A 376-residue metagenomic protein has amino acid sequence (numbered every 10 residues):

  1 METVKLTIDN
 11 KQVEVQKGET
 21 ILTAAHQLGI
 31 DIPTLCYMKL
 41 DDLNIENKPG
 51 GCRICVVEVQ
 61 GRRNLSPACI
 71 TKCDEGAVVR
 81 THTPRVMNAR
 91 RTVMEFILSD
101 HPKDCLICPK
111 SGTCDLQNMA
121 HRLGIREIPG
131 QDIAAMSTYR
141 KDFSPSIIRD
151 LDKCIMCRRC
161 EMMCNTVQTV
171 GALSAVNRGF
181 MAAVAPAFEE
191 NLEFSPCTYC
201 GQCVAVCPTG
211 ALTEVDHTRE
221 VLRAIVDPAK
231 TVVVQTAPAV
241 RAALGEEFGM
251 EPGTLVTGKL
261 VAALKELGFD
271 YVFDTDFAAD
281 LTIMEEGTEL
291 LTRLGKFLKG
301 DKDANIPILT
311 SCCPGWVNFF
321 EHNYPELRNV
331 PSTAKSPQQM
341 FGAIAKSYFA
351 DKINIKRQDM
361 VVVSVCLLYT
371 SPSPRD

Functional and structural regions predicted by a protein language model:
M1-K17: Generic start-of-chain signal for non-secretory N-termini
K11-Q12, A304-I308: Short active-site oxyanion
V13-E75: N-terminal cofactor/phosphate-binding cores enriched in small/glycine residues, especially glycine-rich loops such as
K39-D42, T282-G295, Q338-K356: Conserved phosphate-binding catalytic cores of ATP/NTP-utilizing and phosphoryl-transfer enzymes
R53-Y199, A205, L212-T231: Fe-S ferredoxin-like electron-transfer domains and their immediately adjacent linker/connector regions across
A185-D301, P325, N329-K335: Flanking helices and flexible, charged tails adjoining ferredoxin-like Fe-S electron-transfer domains in multi-subunit
V234-Q235, I308-T310, V361-L367: Extended hydrophobic secondary-structure segments that form protein cores and membrane-embedded regions
Y369-D376: Conserved small/polar residues in nucleotide/adenosyl-binding loops
